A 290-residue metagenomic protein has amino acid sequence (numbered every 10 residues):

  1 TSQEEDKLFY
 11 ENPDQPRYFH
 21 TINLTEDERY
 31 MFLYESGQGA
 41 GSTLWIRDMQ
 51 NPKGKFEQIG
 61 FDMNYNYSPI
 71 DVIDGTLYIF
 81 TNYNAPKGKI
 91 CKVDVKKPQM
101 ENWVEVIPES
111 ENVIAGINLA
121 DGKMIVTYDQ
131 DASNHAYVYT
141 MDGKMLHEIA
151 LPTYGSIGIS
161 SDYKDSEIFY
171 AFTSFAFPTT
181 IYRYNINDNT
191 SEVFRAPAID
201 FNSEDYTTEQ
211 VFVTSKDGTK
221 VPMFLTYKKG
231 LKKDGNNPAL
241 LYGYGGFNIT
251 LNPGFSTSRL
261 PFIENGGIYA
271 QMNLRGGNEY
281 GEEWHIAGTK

Functional and structural regions predicted by a protein language model:
T1, D6, D27-E28, G41-I46 (+3 more regions): Beta-propeller blade termini and top-face loops
T1-Y18, D48-Y67, D94-I114, M141-G158 (+1 more regions): Multi-bladed beta-propeller domains
D14-Y34, D62-F80, E109-K123, Y154-A171 (+2 more regions): Conserved beta-propeller blade repeats
G39-I46, A85-K92, A132-V138, A176-R183: Structural motif
G75, F80-N102, P108: Helix-coil-helix junctions within alpha-helical repeat/solenoid scaffolds
I79-Y83, I114-Q130, V213-P222, Y269-N273: C-terminal substrate/ligand-recognition segments
Q99, I186-T190, R195-K290: Cap/lid segment of the alpha/beta-hydrolase catalytic domain
I117-A198: N-terminal targeting or regulatory segments adjacent to alpha/beta-hydrolase or S9 domains
